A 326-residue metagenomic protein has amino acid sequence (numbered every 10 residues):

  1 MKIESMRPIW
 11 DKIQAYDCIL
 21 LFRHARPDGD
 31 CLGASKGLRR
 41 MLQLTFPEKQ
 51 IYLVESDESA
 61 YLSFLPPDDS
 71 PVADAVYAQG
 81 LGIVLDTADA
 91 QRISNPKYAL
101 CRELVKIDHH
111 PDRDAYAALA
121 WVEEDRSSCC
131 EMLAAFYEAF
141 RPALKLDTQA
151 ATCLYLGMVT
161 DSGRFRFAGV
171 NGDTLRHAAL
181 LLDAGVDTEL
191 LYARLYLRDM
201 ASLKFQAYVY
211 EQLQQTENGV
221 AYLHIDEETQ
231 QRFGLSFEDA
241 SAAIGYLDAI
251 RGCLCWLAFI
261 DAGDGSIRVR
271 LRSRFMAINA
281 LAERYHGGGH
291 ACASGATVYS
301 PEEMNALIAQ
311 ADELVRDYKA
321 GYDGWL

Functional and structural regions predicted by a protein language model:
K2-A25, G33-S63, A78-Q79, G163-R284 (+1 more regions): Hydrophobic helix-and-loop "lid/oligomerization" segment in the mid-to-C-terminal part of catalytic domains
P27, T87-D89, P111, R164 (+1 more regions): Short, glycine/acidic-enriched loop or turn micro-motifs at the edges of active sites
D30-S35, Q91-I93: Short glycine/serine/threonine-rich phosphate/pyrophosphate-binding segments that cradle anionic phosphate groups
V54-S56, L85, I107-H109, E124 (+1 more regions): Generic beta-sheet signal
P66-L119: Active-site cofactor/cluster-binding pocket
D68-V72, V122-D125, R274-F275: Short, hinge-like loop/turn segments at secondary-structure boundaries
D86, A90-Q91, F136-D147, V315-Y318: A charged, well-structured terminal subsegment
H110-H177: Short alpha-helices
